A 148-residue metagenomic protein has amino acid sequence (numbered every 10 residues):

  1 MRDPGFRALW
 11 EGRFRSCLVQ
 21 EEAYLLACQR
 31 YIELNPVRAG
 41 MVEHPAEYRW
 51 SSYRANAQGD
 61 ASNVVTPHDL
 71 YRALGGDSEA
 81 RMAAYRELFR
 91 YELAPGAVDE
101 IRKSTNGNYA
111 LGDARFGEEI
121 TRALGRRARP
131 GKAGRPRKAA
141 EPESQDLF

Functional and structural regions predicted by a protein language model:
M1-F148: Short Pro-Cys-Gly-centered "Cys-loop" motif that presents a nucleophilic cysteine in a tight turn
